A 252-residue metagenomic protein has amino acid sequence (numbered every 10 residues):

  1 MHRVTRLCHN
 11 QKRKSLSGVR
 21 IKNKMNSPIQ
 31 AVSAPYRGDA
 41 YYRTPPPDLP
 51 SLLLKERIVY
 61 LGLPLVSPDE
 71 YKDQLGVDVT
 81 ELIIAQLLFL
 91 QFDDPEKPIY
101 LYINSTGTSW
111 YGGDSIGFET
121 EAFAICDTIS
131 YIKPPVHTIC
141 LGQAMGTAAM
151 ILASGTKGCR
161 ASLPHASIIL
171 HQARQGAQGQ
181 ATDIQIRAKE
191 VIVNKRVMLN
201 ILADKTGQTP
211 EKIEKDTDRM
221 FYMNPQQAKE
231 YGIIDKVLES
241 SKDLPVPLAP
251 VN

Functional and structural regions predicted by a protein language model:
H2-N252: Terminal-region recognition feature
